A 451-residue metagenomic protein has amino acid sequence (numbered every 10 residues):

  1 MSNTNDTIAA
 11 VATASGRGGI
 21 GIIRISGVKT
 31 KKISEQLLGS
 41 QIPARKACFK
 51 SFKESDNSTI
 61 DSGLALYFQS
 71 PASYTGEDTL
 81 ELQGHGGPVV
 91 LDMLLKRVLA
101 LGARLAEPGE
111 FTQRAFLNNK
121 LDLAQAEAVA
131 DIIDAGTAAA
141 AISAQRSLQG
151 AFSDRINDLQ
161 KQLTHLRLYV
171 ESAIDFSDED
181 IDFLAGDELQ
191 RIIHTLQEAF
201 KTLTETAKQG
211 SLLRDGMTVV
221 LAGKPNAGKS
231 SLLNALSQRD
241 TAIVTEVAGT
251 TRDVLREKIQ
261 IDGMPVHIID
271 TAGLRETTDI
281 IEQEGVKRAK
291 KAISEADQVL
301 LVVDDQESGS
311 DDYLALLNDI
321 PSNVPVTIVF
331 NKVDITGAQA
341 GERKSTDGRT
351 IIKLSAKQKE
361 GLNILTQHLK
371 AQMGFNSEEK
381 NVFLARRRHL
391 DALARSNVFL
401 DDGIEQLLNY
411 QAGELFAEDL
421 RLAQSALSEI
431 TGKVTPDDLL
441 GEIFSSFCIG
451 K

Functional and structural regions predicted by a protein language model:
M1-I142, R146, G150, T327: A glycine-rich (often HGG/GG-containing) alpha/beta subdomain
S2-V11, S15, A140-Q260, T277-D279 (+2 more regions): C-terminal-of-GTPase-core extension/linker across diverse P-loop GTPases
F49-Q69, G249-T277, E295-Q298: Switch I (G2) and immediately adjacent beta-strands of P-loop GTPase domains
G84-G86, L236, T271, V303-Q306 (+1 more regions): Glycine-rich, N-terminal phosphate-binding loop of Rossmann-like dinucleotide-binding domains
R104, P265-H267, P325, T350: Conserved beta-strand segments of alpha/beta enzyme cores
N119, N226, D270: Conserved G/P- and acidic residue-centered "switch" motifs that form tight phosphate/ATP-binding loops in soluble
I268, V302, V329: Generic enzyme active-site microenvironment
E282-Q306: Inter-motif core of Ras-like GTPase G domains
